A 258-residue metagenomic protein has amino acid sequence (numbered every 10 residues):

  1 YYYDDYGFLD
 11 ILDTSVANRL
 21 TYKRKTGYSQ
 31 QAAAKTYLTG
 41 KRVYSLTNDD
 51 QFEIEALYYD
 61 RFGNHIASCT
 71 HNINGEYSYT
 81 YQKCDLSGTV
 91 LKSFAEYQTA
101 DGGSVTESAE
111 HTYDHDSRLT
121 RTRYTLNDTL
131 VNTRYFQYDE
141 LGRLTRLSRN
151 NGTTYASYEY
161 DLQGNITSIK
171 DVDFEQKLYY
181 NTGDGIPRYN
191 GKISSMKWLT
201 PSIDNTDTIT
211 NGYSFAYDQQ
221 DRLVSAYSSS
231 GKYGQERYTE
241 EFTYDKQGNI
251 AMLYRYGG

Functional and structural regions predicted by a protein language model:
Y2-D4: Short, compositionally biased serine/threonine- and acidic-rich segments at solvent-exposed termini, linkers, or domain
Y6-D60, H65-G258: Acidic/glycine-rich beta-solenoid
